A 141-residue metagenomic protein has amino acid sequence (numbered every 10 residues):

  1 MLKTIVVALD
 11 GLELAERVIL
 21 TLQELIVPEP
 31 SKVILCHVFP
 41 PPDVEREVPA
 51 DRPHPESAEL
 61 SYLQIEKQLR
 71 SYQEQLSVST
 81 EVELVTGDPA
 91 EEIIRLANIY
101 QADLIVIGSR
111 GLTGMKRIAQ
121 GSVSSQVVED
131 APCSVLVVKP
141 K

Functional and structural regions predicted by a protein language model:
M1-R52: Small/aliphatic-rich secondary-structure junction motif
T4, L96-K141: Gly/Ser-rich helix-loop-strand patches that form or flank binding pockets for ribonucleotide-derived cofactors
L20-Q23, R70, S125: Active-site phosphate/pyrophosphate- and oxyanion-stabilizing loops and adjacent acidic/basic residues in soluble
E24-V27, E74, N98-I99, E129: Solvent-exposed polar/charged
I34-C36, E81-V85, L136: General small-molecule cofactor/ligand-binding pocket signal
R52-Q64: A short acidic, glycine-rich active-site loop that binds or catalyzes chemistry on phosphate/adenosine moieties
Q64, L84-D88, R110, K141: Short beta->alpha linker loops
Q73-I105: Structural beta-alpha unit
